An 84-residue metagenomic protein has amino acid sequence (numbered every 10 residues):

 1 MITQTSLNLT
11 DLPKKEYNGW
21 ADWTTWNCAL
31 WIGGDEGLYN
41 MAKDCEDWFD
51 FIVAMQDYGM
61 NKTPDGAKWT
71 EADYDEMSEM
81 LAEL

Functional and structural regions predicted by a protein language model:
M1-L84: Acidic interaction surfaces
